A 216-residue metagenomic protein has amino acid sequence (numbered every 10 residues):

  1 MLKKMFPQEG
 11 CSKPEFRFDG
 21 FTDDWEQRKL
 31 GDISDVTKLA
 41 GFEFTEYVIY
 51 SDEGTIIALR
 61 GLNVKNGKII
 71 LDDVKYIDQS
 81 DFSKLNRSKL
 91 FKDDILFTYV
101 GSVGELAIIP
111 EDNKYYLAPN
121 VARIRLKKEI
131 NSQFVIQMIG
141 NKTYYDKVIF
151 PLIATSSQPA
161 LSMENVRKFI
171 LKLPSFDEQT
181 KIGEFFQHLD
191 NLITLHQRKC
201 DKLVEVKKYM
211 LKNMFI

Functional and structural regions predicted by a protein language model:
M1-D23, R198-I216: Short amphipathic coiled-coil heptad-repeat segments
M1-F6, E15-G20, E46, S156-Q158 (+2 more regions): Short, recurring structural edge motifs at helix starts
R17-G41, K168: Non-catalytic DNA-recognition/assembly elements of restriction-modification systems
G31-E46, L62-K92: Sequence-specific dsDNA recognition surfaces
E43-F44, K65-Y76, I95-A118, Q133-Q137 (+1 more regions): Short, ligand-facing micro-motifs at secondary-structure edges
L62, T180-L192, H196: Extracellular/lumenal glycan-associated surfaces
Y99, Y115-A122, A154-D177: A short glycine-rich beta-alpha junction/loop motif
